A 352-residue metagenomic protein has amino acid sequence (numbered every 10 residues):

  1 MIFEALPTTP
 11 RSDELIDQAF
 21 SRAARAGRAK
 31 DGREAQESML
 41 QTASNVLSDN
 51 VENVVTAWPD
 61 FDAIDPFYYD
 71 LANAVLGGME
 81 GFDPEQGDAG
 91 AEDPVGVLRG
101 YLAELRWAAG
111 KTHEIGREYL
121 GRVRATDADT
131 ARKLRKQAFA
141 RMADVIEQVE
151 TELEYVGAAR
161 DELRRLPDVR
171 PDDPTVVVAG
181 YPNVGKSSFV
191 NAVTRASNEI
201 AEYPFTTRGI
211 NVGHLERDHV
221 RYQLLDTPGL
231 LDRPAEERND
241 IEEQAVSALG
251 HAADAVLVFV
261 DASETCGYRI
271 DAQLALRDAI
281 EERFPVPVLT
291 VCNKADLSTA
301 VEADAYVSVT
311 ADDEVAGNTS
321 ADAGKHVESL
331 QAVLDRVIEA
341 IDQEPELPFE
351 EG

Functional and structural regions predicted by a protein language model:
M1-L105: N-terminal accessory targeting/assembly segments
L102-E154: Charged, amphipathic alpha-helical linker segments immediately N-terminal to NTP-binding catalytic cores
R141-L166, L334-D335, E339: N-terminal pre-Walker A segment at the start of P-loop NTPase domains
V169-P171, A192-Q223, T227-S247, I270 (+1 more regions): Switch I (effector-binding) loop of TRAFAC-class P-loop GTPase G-domains
A179-P182, A192: P-loop (Walker A) phosphate-binding loop of NTP-binding proteins
K186: Conserved lysine of the Walker
R238-E264, L274-V286: Inter-motif core of Ras-like GTPase G domains
V286-L289, K294-G352: Canonical P-loop GTPase G-domain recognition
